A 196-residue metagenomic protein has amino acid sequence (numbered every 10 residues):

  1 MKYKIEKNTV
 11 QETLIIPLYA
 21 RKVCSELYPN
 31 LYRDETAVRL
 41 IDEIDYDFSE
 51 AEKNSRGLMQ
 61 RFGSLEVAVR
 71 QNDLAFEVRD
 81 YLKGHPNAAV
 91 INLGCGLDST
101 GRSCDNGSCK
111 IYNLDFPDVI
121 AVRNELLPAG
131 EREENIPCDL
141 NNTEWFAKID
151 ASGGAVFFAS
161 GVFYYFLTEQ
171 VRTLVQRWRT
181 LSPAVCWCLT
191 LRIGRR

Functional and structural regions predicted by a protein language model:
M1-I91, C95-C138, A151-S152: Rossmann-like AdoMet
L114, A159-S160, L189: Active-site flanking residues adjacent to catalytic metal/cofactor-binding acidic residues
N135-P137, E144-F146, Y165-P183: A short, conserved alpha-helix within the catalytic core of class I
L140-T143, F163-Y165, I193-R196: Short, catalytically relevant binding-site loops at active-site mouths
F146-F157: A short acidic, Gly/Pro-enriched loop at the edge of an enzyme's catalytic core that lines a small-molecule cofactor
A155-S160, V171: A short beta-strand submotif of the Rossmann-like class I SAM-dependent methyltransferase core that lines
V156, V175-R195: Conserved beta-strand signature within the Rossmann-like core of class I S-adenosyl-L-methionine
